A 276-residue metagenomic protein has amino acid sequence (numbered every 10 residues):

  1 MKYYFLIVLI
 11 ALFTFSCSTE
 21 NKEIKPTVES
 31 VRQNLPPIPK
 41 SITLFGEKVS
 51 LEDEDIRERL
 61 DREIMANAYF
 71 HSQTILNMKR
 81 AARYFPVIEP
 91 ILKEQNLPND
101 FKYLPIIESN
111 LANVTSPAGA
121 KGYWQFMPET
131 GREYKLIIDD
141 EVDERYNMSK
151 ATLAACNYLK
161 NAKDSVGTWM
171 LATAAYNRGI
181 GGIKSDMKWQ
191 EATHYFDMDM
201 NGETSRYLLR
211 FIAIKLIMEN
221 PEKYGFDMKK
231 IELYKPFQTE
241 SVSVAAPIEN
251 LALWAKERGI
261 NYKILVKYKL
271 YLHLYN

Functional and structural regions predicted by a protein language model:
M1-N96: An acidic, Gly/Ser/Thr/Pro-rich helix-cap/linker signature
F70, T74-F85, E94-L97, F101 (+7 more regions): Solvent-exposed, acidic/flexible segments
L97-V114, A172-R178, L265-K269: Short, functionally critical alpha-helical segments immediately adjacent to catalytic or ligand/cofactor-binding
G119-D140, T152-A155, L159, I183-D186: Substrate-binding/active-site groove segments that recognize and process beta-1,4-linked N-acetyl-hexosamine
L159-D186: Catalytic and binding regions of secreted/periplasmic enzymes and modules that target cell-wall glycans
G202-G225: Catalytic cores of secreted or luminal carbohydrate-active enzymes
K229-G259: Primarily a LysM-type cell-wall glycan-binding module
E249-N276: LysM (lysin motif) carbohydrate-binding repeats in extracellular/periplasmic proteins that recognize
